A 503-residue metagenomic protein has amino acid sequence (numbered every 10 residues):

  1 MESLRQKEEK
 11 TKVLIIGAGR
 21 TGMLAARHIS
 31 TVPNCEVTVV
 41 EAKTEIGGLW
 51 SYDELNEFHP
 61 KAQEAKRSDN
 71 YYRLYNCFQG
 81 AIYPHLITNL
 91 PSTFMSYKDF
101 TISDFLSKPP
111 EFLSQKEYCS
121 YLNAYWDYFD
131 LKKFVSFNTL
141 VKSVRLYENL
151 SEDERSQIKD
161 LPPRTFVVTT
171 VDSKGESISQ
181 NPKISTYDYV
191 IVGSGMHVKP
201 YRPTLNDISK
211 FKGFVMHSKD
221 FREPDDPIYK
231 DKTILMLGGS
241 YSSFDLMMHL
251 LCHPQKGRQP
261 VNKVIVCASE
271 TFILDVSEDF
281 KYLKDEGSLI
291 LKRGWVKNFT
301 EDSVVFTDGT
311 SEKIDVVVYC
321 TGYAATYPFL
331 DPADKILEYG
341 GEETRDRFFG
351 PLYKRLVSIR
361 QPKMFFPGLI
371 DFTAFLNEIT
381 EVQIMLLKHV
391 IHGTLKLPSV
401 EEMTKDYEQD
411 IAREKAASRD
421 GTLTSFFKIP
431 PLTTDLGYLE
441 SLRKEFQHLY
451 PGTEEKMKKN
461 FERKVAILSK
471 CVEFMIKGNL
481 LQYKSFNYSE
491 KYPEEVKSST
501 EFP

Functional and structural regions predicted by a protein language model:
E2-L49, D53-N56, N70-Y71, A81 (+3 more regions): Flavin (primarily FAD) cofactor-binding/catalytic cores of flavoenzymes
E57, K61-E64: Structured alpha-helical interaction elements and adjacent beta->alpha junctions in soluble regions of eukaryotic
R67-Y75: Long, contiguous juxta-domain segments that are non-catalytic but functionally important
I102-D104: Extracytosolic helix-loop segments that constitute the early lumenal/periplasmic catalytic or substrate-binding loops
K396-D410: Polar, surface-exposed loop/tail segments that function as active-site lids or cofactor/substrate-recognition elements
Y407-K415, K428-P430: Long alpha-helical segments found as membrane-embedded helices
